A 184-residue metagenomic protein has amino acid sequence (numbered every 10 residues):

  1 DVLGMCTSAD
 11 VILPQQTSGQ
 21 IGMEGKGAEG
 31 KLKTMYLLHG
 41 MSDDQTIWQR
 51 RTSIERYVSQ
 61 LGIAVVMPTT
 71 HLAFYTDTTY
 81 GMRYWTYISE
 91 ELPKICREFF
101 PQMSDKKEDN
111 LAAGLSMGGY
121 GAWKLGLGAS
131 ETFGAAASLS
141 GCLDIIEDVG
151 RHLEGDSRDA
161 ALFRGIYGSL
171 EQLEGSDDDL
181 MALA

Functional and structural regions predicted by a protein language model:
D1-A184: Non-catalytic cap/lid and distal C-terminal segments of serine-dependent acyl enzymes
